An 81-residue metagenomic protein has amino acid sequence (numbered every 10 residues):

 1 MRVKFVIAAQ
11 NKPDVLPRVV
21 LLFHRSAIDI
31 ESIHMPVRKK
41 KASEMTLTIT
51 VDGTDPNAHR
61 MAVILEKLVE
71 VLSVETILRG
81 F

Functional and structural regions predicted by a protein language model:
M1-F81: A conserved regulatory-domain signal marking ACT and ACT-like small-molecule sensing domains and adjacent regulatory
